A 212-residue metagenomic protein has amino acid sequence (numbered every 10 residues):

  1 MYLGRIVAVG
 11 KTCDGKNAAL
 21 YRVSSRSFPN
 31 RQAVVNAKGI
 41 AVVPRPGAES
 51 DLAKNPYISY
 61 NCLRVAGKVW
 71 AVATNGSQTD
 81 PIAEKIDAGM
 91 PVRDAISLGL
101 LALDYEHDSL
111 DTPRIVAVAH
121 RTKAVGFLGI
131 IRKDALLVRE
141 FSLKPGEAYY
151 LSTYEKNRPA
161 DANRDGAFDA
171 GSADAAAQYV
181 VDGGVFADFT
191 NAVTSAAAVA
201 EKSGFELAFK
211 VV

Functional and structural regions predicted by a protein language model:
M1-V212: Conserved short alpha-helical segments that host acidic/polar catalytic motifs at enzyme active sites
